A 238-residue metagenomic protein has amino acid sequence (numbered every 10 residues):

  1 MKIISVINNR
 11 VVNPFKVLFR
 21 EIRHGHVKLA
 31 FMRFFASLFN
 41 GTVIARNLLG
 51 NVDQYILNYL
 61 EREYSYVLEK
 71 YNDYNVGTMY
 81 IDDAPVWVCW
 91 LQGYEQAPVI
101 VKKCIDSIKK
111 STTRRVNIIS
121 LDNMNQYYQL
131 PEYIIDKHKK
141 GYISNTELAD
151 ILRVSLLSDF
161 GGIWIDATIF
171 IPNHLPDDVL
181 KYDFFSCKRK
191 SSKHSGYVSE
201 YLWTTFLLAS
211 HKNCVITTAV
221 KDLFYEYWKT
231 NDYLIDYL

Functional and structural regions predicted by a protein language model:
M1-A149, A167-L238: Glycosyltransferase-associated regions of secretory-pathway enzymes, highlighting luminal stem/catalytic domains
I151-F160: Small-residue hinge/turn detector
F160, I165-D166: Active-site acidic Asp-centered loop
